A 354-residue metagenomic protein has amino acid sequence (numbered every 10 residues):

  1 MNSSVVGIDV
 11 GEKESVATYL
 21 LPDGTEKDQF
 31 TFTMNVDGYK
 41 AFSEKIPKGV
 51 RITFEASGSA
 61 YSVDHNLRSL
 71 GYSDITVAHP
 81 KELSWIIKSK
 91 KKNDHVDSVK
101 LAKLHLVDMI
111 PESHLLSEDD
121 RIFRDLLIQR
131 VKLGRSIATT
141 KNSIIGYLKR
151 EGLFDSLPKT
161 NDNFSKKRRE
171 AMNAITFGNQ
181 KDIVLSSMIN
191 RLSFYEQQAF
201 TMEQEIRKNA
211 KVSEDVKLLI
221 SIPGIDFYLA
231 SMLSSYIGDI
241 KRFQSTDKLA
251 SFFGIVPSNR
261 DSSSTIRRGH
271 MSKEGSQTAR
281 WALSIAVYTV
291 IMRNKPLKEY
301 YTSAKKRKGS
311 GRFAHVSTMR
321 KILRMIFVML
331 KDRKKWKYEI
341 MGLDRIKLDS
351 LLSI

Functional and structural regions predicted by a protein language model:
M1-T176: Phosphate- and other anionic-substrate recognition elements at nucleic-acid/protein interfaces
Y61, V99, D120, R124 (+10 more regions): Non-catalytic, well-ordered alpha-helical scaffold segments
D108-P111, T140, G238-R242, T289-L297 (+1 more regions): Short helix-capping/linker segments at secondary-structure and domain boundaries
L116, L185-I189, N209-V212, P223 (+2 more regions): Conserved phosphate/pyrophosphate-binding and hydrolysis machinery centered on Walker-type P-loop NTPases, extending
V131-L218, R345-D349: Glycine-rich, often acidic, oxyanion-interacting loops/wings at catalytic, nucleic-acid, or phospho-protein interfaces
L218-S221, F227, S231-G311: Phosphate-backbone recognition surface of nucleic-acid-processing proteins
S264, Y301-I354: Low-complexity, acidic/Ser/Thr- and charged residue-rich accessory regions of DNA metabolism proteins
